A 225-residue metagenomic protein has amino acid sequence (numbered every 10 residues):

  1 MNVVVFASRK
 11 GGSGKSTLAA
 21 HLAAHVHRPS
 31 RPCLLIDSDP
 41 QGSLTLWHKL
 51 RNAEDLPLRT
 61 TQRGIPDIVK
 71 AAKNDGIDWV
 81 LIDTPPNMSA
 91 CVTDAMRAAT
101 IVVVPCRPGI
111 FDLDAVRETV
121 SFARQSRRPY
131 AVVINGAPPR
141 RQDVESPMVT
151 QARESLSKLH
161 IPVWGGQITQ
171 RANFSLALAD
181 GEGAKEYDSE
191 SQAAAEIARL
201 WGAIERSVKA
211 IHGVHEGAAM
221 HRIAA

Functional and structural regions predicted by a protein language model:
N2-R9, S13, H21-T93, V144-T150 (+2 more regions): P-loop/Walker-type NTP enzyme "switch/lid" segment
L18: Hydrophobic positions on the alpha1 helix immediately C-terminal to the Walker A/P-loop
L35, I82, V104, V132-I134: Structural beta-sheet core signal
S89-I110: Inter-motif core of Ras-like GTPase G domains
R107, A131-P147, G166-A177: G-domain G4 guanine-recognition motif of GTPases
L113-V132: Conserved C-terminal guanine-recognition region of P-loop GTPase G domains, centered on the G4
A152-E182: Beta-strand-loop-alpha "switch" segments that mediate conformational coupling across diverse proteins
